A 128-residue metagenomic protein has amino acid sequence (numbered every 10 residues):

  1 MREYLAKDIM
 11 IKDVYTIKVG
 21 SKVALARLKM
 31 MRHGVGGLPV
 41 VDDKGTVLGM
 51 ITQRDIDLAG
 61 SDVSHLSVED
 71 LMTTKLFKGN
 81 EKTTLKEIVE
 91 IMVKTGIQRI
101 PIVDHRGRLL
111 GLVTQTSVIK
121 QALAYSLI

Functional and structural regions predicted by a protein language model:
M1-I128: Tandem CBS (Cystathionine beta-synthase) repeat/Bateman regulatory domains
